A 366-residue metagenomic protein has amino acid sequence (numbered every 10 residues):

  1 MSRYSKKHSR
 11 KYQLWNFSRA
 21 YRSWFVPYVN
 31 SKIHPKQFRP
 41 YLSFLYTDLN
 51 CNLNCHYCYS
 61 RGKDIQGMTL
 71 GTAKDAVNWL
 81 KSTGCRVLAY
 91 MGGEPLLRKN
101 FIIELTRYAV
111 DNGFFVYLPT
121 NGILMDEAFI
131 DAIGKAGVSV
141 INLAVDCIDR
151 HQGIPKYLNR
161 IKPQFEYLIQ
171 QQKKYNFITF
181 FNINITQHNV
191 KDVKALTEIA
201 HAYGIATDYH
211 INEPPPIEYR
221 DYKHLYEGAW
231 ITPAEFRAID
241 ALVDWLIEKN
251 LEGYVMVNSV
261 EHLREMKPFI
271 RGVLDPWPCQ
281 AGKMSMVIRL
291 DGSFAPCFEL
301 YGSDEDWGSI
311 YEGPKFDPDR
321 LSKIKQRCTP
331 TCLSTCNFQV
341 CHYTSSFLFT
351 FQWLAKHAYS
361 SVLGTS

Functional and structural regions predicted by a protein language model:
M1, M68, F115, K135-V140 (+2 more regions): Radical SAM enzyme [4Fe-4S]-AdoMet core and its adjacent flexible, acidic and glycine-rich loops/tails across
S2-V140, P215-P216, A238-I239, T365-S366: Conserved alpha-helical substructure of the radical SAM core
S2-Y4, P276, D291-S366: Flexible mid-to-C-terminal extensions adjoining Fe-S/redox cofactors in radical SAM and related proteins
S31-H34, R271-D275, P318: Short, P/G- and charge-enriched loop/turn segments at secondary-structure junctions
Y41-F44, H262-P268, M286, Y311-K323: Short, intrinsically disordered, charge-biased short linear motifs at domain edges
T47, A200, L246, I324 (+1 more regions): Generic structural signal for small/hydrophobic residues in well-ordered secondary structure, especially within
N50, N54, C58-R61, G282 (+3 more regions): Cys/His-rich metal-chelating microdomains
Q66, L97-R98, D126, T186-N189 (+2 more regions): Alpha-helix N-cap/loop-to-helix initiation residues
